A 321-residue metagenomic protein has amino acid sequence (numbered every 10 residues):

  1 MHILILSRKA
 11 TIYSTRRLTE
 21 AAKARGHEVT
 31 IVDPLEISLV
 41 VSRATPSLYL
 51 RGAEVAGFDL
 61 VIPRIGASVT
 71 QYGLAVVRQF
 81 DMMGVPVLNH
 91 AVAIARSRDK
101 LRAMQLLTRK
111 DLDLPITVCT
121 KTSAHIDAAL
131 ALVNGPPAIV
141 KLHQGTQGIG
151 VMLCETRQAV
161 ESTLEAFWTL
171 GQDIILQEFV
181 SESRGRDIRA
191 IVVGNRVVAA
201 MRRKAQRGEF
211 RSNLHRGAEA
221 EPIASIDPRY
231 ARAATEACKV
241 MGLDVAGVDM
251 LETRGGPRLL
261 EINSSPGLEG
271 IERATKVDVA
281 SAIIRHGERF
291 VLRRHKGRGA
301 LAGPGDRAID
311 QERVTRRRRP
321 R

Functional and structural regions predicted by a protein language model:
H2-K23, V29, Y49-A56, F80-G84 (+4 more regions): Active-site nucleotide/adenylate-binding loops and adjacent lid/helix of ATP-dependent enzymes
S7, E28-V40: A short beta-strand-loop structural module common to alpha/beta enzyme folds
L35-G57, A67-G73: Glycine-rich, highly charged phosphate/nucleotide-binding loops
I62-P63, Q177: Redox-cofactor binding/interface segments in oxidoreductases and associated redox assembly factors
A67, N263-T275: Glycine-rich phosphate/pyrophosphate-binding beta-alpha loops
A138, V198-A199, A246, R258-E261: Protein kinase-like catalytic core scaffold
I149-M241: Phosphate-binding site of ATP-dependent enzymes
L170, F210-L259, S281-A282, H286-G299 (+1 more regions): A long amphipathic alpha-helix within ATP-dependent nucleotide-binding catalytic cores
